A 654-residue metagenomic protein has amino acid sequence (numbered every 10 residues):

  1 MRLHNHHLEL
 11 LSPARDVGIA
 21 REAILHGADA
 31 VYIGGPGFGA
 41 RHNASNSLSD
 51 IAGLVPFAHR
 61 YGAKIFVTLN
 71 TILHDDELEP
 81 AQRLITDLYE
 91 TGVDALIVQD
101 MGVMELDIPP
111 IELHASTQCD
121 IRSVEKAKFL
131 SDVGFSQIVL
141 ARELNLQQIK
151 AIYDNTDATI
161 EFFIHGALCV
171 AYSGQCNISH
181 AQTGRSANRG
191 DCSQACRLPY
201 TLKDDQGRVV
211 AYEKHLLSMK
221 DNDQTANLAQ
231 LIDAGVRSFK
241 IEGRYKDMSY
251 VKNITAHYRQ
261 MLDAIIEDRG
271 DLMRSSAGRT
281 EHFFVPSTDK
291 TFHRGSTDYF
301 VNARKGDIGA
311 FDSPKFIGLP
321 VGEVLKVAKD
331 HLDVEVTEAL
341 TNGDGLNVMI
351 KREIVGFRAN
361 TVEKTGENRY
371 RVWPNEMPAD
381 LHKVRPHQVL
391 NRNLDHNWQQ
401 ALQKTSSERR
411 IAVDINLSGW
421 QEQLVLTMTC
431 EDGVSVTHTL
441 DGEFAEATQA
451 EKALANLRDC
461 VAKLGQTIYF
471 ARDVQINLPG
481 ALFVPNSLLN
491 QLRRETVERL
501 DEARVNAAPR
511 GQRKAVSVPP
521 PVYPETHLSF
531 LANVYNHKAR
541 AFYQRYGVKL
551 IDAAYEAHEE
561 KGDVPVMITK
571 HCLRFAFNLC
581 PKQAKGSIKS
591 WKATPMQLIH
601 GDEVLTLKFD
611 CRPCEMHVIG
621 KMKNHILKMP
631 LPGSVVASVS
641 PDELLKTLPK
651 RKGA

Functional and structural regions predicted by a protein language model:
M1-H26, A30-I33, G37-A40, L54-V55 (+4 more regions): Surface-exposed amphipathic alpha-helical tracts and adjacent flexible/coil segments at the periphery of soluble enzymes
N43-A52: Aromatic- and glycine-enriched glycan-recognition loops and surfaces that form the carbohydrate-binding subsites
G102-P109: Short active-site loop/helix that positions an aromatic residue
T117: Residues at the C-termini of beta-strands that transition into short coil/loop
R122-K126: Short, glycine/polar-rich helix-capping loops at beta-to-alpha or helix-loop-helix junctions that flank or form
